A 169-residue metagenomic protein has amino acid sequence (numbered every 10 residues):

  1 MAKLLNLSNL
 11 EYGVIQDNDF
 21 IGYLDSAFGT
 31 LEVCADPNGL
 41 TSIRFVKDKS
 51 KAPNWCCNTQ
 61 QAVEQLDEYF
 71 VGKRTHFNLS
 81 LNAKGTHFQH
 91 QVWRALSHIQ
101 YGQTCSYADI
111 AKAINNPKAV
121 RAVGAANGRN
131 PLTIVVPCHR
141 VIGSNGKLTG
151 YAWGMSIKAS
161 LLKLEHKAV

Functional and structural regions predicted by a protein language model:
M1-K118, L164, A168-V169: Basic nucleic-acid-binding alpha-helical/helix-turn surface characteristic of O6-alkylguanine DNA
T41, R121, T133: Glycine-centered loop/turn positions within well-structured domains that cap or flank conserved ligand/cofactor-binding
L96, R121-R129: Major-groove recognition helix of helix-turn-helix-like DNA-binding domains
Q100, P131-I134, G146: Histidine- and aromatic-rich ligand-binding microenvironments
A111, R121, L148, A152: Flexible, gly/pro- and Lys/Arg-enriched active-site loops
I134-V141: Short Lys/Arg-enriched helix C-cap and helix-to-coil transition segments that create basic nucleic-acid-contact patches
S144-V169: …primarily DNA-binding HTH/wHTH and HhH modules…
